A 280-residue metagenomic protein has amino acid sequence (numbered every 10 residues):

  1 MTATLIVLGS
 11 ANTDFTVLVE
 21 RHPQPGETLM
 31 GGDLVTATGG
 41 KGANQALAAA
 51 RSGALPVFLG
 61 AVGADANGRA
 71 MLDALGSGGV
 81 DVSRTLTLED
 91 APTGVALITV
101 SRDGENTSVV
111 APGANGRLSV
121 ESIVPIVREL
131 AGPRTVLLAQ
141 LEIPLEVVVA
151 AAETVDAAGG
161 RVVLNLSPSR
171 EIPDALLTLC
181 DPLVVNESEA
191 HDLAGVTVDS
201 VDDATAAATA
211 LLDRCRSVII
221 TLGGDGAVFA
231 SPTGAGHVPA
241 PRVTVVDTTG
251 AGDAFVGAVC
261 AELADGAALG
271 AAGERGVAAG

Functional and structural regions predicted by a protein language model:
M1-A61, A66-S77, A96, V245-V246: Glycine-rich phosphate/adenosyl-contacting loop at the front of the ribokinase-like
M1-L5, E171-A175, V201-G280: Conserved phosphate-binding/catalytic region of the ribokinase-like
L47, V95-T99, T107-S108, G226-A230: Short beta-strand scaffold segments in enzyme catalytic cores
A61, R84-L88, I98-V136: Conserved phosphate-binding/catalytic loop of the ribokinase/pfkB sugar-kinase fold
A74-D90: A glycine-rich helix N-cap at a beta->alpha junction
G79, G116-E121, V162-S169, P239-A240: Short gly/ser/thr-rich secondary-structure transition/capping motifs
I123, R134-A206, D225-A227: Conserved beta-alpha-beta core of the PfkB/ribokinase-like small-molecule kinase fold
